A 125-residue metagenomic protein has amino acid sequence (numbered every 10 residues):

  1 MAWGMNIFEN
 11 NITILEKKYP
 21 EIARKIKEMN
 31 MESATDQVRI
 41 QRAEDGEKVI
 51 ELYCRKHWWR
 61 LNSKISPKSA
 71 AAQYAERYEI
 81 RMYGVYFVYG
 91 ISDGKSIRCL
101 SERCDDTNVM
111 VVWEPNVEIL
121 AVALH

Functional and structural regions predicted by a protein language model:
M1-H125: N-terminal donor/sugar-recognition subdomains of glycan-related enzymes, prototypically the membrane-proximal stem
